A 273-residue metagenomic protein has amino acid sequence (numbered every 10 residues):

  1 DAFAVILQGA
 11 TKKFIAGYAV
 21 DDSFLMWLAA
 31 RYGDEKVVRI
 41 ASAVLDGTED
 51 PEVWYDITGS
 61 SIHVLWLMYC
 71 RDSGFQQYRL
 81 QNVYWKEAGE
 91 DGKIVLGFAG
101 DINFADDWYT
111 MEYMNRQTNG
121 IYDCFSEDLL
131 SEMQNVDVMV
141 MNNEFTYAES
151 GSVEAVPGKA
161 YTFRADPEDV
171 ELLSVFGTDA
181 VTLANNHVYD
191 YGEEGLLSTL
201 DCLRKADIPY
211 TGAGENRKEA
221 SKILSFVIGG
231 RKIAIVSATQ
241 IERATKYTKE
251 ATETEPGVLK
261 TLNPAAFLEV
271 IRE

Functional and structural regions predicted by a protein language model:
D1-K12: Zinc-dependent metallopeptidase catalytic helix centered on the HExxH motif and its immediate flanking segment
F3, K36-A43, N185, T211-E215: Surface-exposed patches in mature extracellular/periplasmic domains of secreted proteins
F3, V53, V64-M68, D128 (+1 more regions): Exposed alpha-helical structural elements
Q8, A29-Y32, D207-Y210: Short, well-ordered alpha-helical segments in soluble proteins
K12-Y18: Structural motif
Y18-R79: Pan-zinc metallopeptidase signature
L80-E273: Acidic, metal/ion-coordinating pockets
